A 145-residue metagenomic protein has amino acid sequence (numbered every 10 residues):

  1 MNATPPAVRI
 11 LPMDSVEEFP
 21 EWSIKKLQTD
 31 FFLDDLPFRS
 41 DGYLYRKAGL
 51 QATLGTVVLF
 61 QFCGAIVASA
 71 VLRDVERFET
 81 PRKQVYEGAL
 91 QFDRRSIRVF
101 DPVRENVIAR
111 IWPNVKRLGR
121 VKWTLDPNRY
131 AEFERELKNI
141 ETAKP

Functional and structural regions predicted by a protein language model:
M1-E21, D30-P37, T80-P145: Contiguous surface segments at macromolecular interaction interfaces
L27, D34, Y45-R46: Nucleic-acid-binding surface
R39-A48: Short alpha-helix capping/helix-loop boundary micro-motifs
A48-F60: Short coil-to-beta transition motif at edge beta-strands of beta-rich domains
L54, V71, I108: Short, conserved beta-strand/beta-arch hydrophobic-aromatic motifs that form part of recognition grooves or interface
V67-R77: Short beta-strand-centered aromatic/proline hotspots
